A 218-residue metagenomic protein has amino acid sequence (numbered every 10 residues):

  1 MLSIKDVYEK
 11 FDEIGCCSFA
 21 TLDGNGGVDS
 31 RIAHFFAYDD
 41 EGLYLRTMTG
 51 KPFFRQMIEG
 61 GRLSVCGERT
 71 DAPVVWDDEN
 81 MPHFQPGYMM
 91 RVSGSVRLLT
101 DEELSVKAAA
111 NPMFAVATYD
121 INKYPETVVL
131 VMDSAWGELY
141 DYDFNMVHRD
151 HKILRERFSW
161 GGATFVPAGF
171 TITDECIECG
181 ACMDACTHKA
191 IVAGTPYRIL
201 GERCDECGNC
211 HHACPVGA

Functional and structural regions predicted by a protein language model:
E9-G26, L63-G67: A short, Trp-centered hydrophobic/proline-enriched beta-strand micro-motif
A33-A37: A short, well-structured catalytic beta-strand-centered motif of the EAL phosphodiesterase domain for c-di-GMP
D40-Y44: Short active-site oxyanion
G50-F114, Y124-T127, W136: Short, structured beta-strand-loop surface elements
T118-E156: Short, active-site-adjacent segments that bind or coordinate small-molecule cofactors and metal centers
R157-E175: A mid-sequence, solvent-exposed acidic-amphipathic segment
A181-R198, N209-A218: Iron-sulfur cluster-binding cysteine motifs and their immediate structural context in ferredoxin-like electron-transfer
